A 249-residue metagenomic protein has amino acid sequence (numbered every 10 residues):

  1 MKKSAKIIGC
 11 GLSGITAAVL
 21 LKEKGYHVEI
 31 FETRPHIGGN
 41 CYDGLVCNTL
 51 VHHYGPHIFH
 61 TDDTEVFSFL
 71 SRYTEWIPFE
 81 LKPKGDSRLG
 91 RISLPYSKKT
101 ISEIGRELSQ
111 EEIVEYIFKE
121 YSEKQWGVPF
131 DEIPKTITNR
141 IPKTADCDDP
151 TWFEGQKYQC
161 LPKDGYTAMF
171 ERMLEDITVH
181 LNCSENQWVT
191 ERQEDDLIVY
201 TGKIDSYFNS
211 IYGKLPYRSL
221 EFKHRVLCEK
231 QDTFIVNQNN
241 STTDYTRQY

Functional and structural regions predicted by a protein language model:
K3-I30: N-terminal Rossmann-like FAD-binding beta1-loop-alpha1 element of flavoenzymes
K22-V46: Glycine-rich FAD pyrophosphate-binding loop
H27, L50, E75, T178-H180: Conserved beta-strand segments of alpha/beta enzyme cores
C47-Q110: Dinucleotide-binding Rossmann-like beta1-alpha1 core, especially the glycine-rich loop that anchors the ADP
G85-L197, T201-S210: Active-site/ligand-binding neighborhood in enzyme catalytic cores
N186-Y249: Mid-domain catalytic core of redox enzymes that form a hydrophobic substrate pocket/lid adjacent to a catalytic redox
